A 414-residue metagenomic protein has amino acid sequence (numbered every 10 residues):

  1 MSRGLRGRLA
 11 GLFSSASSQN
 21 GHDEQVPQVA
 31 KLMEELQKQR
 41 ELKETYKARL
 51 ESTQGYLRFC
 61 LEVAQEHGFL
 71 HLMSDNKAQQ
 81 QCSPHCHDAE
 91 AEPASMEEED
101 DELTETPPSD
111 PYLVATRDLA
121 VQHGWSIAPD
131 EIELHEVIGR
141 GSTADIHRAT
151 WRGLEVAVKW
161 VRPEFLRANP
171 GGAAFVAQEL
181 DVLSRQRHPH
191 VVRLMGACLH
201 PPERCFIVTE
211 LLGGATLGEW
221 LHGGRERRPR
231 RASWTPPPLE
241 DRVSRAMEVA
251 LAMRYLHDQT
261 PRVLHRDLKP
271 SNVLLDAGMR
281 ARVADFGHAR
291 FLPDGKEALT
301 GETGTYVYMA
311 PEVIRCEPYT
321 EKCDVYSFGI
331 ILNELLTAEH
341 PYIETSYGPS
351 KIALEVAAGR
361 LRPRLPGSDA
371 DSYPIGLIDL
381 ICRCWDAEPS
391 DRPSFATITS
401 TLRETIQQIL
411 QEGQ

Functional and structural regions predicted by a protein language model:
H135-I146: Protein kinase glycine-rich loop
V176-D181: Regulatory alphaC helix of protein kinase catalytic domains
G196-C198: A short, aromatic-enriched beta-strand patch in the conserved N-lobe beta-sheet of the protein kinase catalytic domain
P201-E210, G214, G218-E219: A conserved loop-to-beta-strand element in the N-lobe of protein kinase catalytic cores that borders the ATP-binding
T260-L275: Catalytic-loop of the protein kinase fold
D324: Conserved catalytic-loop aspartate of Hanks-type protein kinases
